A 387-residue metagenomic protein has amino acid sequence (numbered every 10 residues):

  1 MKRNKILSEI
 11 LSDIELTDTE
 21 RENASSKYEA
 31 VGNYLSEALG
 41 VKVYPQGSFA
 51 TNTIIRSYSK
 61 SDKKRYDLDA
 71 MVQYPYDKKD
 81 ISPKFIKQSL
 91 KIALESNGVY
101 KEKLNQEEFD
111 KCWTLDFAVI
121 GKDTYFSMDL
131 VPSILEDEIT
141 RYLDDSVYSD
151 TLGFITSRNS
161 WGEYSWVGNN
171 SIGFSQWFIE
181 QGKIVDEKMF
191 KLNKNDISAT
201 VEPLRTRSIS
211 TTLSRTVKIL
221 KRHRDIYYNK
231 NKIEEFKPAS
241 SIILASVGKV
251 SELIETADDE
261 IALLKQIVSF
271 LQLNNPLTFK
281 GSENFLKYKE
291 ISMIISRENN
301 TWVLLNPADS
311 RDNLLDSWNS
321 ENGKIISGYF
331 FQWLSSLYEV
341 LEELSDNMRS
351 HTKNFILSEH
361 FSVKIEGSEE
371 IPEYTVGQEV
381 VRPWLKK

Functional and structural regions predicted by a protein language model:
M1-I6, L273-K387: Terminal (often C-terminal) interaction modules
M1-Y66, Y74-F85, C112, G367-K387: N-terminal regions immediately upstream of nucleotidyltransferase
N4, K64-Y74, N193-P203, L220 (+1 more regions): Glycine-rich, often proline-containing surface loops adjacent to acidic residues and nearby aromatics that form
G32-L35, K84-S165: Conserved catalytic core of two-metal-ion nucleotidyltransferases
G47-A50, V72-K78, F117-G121, P132-I134: Short, flexible loop/turn elements at secondary-structure junctions
S61, D69, N105, C112-F117 (+1 more regions): Flexible, surface-exposed loop/gating regions in the mature catalytic domains of secreted/periplasmic hydrolases
S127, V131-R205, L385-K387: Extended, alpha-helix-rich binding/interface surfaces that flank or overlap catalytic cores and mediate recognition
A199-F331: Conserved nucleotidyltransferase catalytic core and NTase-mimicking acidic/glycine-rich helix/loop elements in nucleic
